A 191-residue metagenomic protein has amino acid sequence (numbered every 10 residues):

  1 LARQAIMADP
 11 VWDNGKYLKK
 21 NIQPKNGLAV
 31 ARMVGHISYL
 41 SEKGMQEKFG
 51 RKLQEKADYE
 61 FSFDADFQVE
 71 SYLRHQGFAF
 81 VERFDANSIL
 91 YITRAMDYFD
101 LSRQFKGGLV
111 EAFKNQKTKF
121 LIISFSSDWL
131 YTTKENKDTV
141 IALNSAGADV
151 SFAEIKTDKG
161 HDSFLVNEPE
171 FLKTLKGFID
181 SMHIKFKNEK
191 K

Functional and structural regions predicted by a protein language model:
L1-A79: Alpha/beta-hydrolase-fold enzymes
H75-Q76, I92-A112: Active-site nucleophile elbow and catalytic-triad environment of alpha/beta-hydrolase enzymes
A79, M96-F99, S126-Y131: Acidic catalytic loop of the alpha/beta-hydrolase fold
D85-N87, Y91-I92: Long, compositionally biased charged/polar accessory segments in the mid-to-C-terminal portions of proteins
Q104-L109, T132-L143: Short alpha-helix in the alpha/beta-hydrolase fold that links the catalytic acid
F113-K117, L143-A146: Short, conserved loop/helix-junction motifs that constitute active-site signature segments in enzyme catalytic cores
Q116, I122-S124: Short beta-strand/loop motif that positions the catalytic acidic residue of the alpha/beta-hydrolase fold
D138-V140, N144-K191: Catalytic active-site module of serine/aspartate enzymes centered on a nucleophile-bearing elbow/loop
